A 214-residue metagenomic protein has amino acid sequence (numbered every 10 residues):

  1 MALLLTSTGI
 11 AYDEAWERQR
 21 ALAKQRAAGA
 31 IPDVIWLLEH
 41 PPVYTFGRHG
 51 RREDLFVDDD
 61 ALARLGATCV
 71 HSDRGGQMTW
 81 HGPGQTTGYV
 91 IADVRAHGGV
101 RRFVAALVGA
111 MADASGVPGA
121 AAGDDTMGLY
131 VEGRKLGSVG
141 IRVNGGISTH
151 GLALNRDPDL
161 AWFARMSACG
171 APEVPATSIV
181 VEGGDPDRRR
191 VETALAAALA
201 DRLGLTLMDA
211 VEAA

Functional and structural regions predicted by a protein language model:
M1-L136, A161, R165, D185 (+2 more regions): N-terminal lobe of the biotin/lipoate ligase/transferase fold
H40-P41, V143, R156: Residues immediately flanking
T86-T87, I147, M166, A171: Long, contiguous hydrophobic alpha-helical segments, chiefly transmembrane helices and signal peptides
V139: Histidine/acidic-rich helix-loop-helix segments that form or flank divalent-metal centers in metalloenzyme catalytic
R142, A153, L160-A214: C-terminal accessory segment of soluble enzyme catalytic cores
I147-T149, L154: Histidine/acidic-residue-rich, glycine-tolerant segments that coordinate divalent metal ions
